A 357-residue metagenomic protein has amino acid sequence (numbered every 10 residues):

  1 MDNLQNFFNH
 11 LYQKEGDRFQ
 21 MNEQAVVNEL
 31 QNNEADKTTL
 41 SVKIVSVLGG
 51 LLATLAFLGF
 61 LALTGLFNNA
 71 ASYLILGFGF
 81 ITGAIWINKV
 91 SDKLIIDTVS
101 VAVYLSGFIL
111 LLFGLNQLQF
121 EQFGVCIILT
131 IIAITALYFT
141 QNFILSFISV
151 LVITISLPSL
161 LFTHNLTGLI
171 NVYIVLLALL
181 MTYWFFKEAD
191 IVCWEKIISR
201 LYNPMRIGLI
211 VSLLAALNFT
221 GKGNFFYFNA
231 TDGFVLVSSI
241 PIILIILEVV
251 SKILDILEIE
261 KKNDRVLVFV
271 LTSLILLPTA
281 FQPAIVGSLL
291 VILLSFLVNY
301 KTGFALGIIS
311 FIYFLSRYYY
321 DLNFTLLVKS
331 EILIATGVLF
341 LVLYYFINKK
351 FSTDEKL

Functional and structural regions predicted by a protein language model:
M1-L357: Alpha-helical multi-pass membrane segments and their bilayer interfacial helix-loop junctions
